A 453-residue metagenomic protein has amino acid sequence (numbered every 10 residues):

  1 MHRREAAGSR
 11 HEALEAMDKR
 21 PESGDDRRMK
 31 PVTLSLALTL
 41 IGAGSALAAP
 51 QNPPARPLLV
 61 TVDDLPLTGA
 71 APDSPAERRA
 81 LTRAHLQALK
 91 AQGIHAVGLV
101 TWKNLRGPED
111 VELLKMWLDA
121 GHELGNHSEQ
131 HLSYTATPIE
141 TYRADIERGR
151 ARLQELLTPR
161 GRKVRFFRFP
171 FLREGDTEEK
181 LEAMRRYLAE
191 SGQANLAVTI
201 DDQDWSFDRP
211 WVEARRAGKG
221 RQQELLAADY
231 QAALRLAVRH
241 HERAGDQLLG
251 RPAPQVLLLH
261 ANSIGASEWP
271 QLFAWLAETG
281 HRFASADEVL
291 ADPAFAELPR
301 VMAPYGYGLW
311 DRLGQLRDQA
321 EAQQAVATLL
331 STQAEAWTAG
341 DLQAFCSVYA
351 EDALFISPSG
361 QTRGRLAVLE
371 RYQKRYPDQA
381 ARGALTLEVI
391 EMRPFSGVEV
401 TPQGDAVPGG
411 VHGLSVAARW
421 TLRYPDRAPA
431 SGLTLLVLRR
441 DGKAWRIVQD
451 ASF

Functional and structural regions predicted by a protein language model:
S35-A43: Bacterial N-terminal signal peptides
N52-F169, L257, W275, R282 (+1 more regions): Active-site beta->alpha N-cap acidic-glycine motif
N52-P53, K90-A96, R106, A197 (+2 more regions): C-terminal domain-boundary segment and adjacent tail
N104-D110, H131-T279: Catalytic domains of cell-wall/extracellular-matrix polysaccharide-remodeling enzymes, centered on de-N-acetylation
A197-V198, G280-A286, P429-F453: Short beta-strand edge/turn micro-motifs at domain boundaries
A322-G340, V348: Short, aromatic-enriched amphipathic alpha-helices that serve as compact interaction elements
L329, L342-H412: A solvent-exposed, acidic/Ser-Thr-rich amphipathic alpha-helical stretch
